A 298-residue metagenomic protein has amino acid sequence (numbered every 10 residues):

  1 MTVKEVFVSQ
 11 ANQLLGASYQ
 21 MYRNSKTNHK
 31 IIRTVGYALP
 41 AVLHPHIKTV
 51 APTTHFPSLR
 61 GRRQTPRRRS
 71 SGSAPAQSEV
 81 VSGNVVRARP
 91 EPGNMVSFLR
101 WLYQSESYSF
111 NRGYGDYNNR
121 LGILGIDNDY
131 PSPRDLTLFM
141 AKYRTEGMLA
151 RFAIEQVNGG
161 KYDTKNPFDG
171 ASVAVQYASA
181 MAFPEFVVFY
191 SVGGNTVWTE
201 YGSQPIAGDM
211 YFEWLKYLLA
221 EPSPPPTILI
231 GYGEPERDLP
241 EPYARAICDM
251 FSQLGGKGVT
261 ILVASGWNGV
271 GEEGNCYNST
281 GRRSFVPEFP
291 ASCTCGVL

Functional and structural regions predicted by a protein language model:
M1-K4, V8-L298: Substrate-binding/charge-relay-adjacent region of secreted/lumenal peptidase catalytic domains
